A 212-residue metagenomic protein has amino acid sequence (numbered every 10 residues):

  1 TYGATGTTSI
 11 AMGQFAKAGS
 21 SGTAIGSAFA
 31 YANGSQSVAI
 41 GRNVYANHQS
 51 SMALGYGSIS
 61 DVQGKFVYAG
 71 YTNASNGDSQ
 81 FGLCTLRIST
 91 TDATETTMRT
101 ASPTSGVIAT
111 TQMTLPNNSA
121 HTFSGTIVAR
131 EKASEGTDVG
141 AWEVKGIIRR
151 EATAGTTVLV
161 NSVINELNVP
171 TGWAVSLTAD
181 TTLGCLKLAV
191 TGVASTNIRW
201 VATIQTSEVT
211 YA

Functional and structural regions predicted by a protein language model:
T1-T111, A202-Q205: Periodic small-residue-enriched repeat registers in elongated scaffold domains
A74-H121, V128-A141, A152-N197, T210-A212: Surface-exposed ligand/attachment interfaces on beta-rich extracellular proteins
S124-T126, V201-T203: Residues within well-ordered beta-strands of beta-sheet-rich folds
A141-R149, A202-I204: Extended low-complexity, serine/threonine- and proline-enriched intrinsically disordered segments
